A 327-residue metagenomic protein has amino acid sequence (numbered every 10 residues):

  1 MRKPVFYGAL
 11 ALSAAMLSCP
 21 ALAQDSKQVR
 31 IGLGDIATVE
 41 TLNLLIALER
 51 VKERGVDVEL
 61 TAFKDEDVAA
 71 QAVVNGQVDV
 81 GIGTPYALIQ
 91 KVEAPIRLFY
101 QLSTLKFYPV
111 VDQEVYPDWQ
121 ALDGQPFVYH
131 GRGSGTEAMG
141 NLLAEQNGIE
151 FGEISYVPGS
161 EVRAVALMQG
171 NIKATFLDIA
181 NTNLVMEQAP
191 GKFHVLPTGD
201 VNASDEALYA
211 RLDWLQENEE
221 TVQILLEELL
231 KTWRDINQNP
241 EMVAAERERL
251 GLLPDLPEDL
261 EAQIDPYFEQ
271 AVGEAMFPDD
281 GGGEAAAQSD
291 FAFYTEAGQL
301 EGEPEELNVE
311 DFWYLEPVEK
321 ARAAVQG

Functional and structural regions predicted by a protein language model:
M1-G8: Bacterial N-terminal signal peptides that target proteins for export
G8-S18: Bacterial N-terminal signal peptides
C19-A23: Sec/Tat signal peptide C-region and signal peptidase I cleavage site
Q24-G159, A164-Q169, K173-I179, F193-N202: Short, glycine-/small- and polar/acidic-enriched structural segments that line small-molecule recognition paths
V58, F151, P254, E301-G302: Residue-level detector of short coil/turn "hinge" positions at structural boundaries
P85-Y86, V162-P254: Pocket-lining segment of extracytoplasmic ligand-binding domains
E217-E301: Secondary-structure end/capping motifs
Q288-G327: Conserved C-terminal helix/tail region of periplasmic/extracytoplasmic solute-binding proteins
